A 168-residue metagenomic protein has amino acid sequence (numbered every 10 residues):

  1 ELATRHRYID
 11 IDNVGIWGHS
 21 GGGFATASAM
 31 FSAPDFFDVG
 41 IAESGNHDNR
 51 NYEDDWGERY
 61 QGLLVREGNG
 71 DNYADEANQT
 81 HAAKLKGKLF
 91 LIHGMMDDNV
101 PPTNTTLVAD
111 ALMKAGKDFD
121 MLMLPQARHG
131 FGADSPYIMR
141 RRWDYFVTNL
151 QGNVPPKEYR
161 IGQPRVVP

Functional and structural regions predicted by a protein language model:
E1-P168: Active-site-proximal cap/loop segments of hydrolase catalytic domains
